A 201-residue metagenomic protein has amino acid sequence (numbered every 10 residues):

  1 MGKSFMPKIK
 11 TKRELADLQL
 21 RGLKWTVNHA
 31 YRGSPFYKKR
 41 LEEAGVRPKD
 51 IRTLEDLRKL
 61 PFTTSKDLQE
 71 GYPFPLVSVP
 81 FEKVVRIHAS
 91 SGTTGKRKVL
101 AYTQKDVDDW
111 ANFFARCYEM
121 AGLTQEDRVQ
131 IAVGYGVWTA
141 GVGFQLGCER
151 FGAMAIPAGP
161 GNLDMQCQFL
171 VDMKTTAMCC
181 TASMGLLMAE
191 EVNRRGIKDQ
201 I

Functional and structural regions predicted by a protein language model:
M1-A89, T94-N112, R116-M120: Nucleotide 5′-phosphate-binding alpha/beta core
W25, F36, A44, G141-I201: Conserved adenylate-forming
H88, Q130, C179: N-terminal Rossmann-like NAD(P) cofactor-binding module of classical short-chain dehydrogenase/reductase
Y102, A132-V133, A158, C180: Small/polar loops that bind or transfer phosphate-bearing groups
V107, G134-G136, S183: Short glycine-enriched loops at secondary-structure junctions
A111-R128, N162-T175: Conserved ATP-dependent adenylate/AMP-binding module captured primarily in the ANL superfamily
E119-A155: Conserved AMP-binding loop of ANL adenylate-forming enzymes
